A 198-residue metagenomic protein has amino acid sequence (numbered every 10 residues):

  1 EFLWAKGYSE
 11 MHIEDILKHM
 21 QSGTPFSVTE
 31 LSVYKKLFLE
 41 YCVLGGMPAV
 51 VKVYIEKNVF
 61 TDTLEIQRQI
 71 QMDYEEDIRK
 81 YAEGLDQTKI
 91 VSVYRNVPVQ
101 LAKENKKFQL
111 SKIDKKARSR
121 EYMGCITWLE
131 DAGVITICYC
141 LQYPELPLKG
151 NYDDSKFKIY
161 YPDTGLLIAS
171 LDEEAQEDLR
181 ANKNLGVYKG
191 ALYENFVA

Functional and structural regions predicted by a protein language model:
E1-Y8, A132, I137-C138: Internal hydrophobic scaffold segments of catalytic domains
L3-G46: Amphipathic alpha-helical segments of the small helical/lid subdomains adjacent to P-loop NTPase cores
M47, V51-A198: Accessory nucleic acid-recognition modules appended to NTPase machines
